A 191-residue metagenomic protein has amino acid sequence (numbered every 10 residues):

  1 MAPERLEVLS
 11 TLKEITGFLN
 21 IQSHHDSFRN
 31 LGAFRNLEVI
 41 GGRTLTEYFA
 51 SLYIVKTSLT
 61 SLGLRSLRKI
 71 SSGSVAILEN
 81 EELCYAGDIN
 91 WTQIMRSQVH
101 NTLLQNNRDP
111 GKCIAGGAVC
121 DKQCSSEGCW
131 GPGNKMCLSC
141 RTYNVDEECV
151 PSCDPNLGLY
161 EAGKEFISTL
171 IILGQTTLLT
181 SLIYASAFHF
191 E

Functional and structural regions predicted by a protein language model:
M1, E7-A33, E38-L59, G63-L83 (+1 more regions): Concave beta-strand-loop units of leucine-rich repeat
M1-L6, C120, C124, C149 (+2 more regions): Short intrinsically disordered, low-complexity coil segments enriched in acidic
N20, E38, Y53, A76 (+4 more regions): Beta-strand cores of modular interaction/reader domains in eukaryotic scaffold and signaling proteins, especially PDZ
S23-H25, G63, K122-C129, K135-S139 (+2 more regions): Short, recurring structural edge motifs at helix starts
T44-Y48, E147, Y160: Short, flexible/disordered secondary-structure transition segments
I70, A76-I77, N106, C113 (+7 more regions): Residue-level signal for mature regions of secreted extracellular proteins and peptides
C84, G111-C120, C153, I172: Functionally engaged cysteine thiol sites
P132-D154, E161-L170, L179-A187, E191: Short, disulfide-bonded extracellular cysteine-rich repeat modules
